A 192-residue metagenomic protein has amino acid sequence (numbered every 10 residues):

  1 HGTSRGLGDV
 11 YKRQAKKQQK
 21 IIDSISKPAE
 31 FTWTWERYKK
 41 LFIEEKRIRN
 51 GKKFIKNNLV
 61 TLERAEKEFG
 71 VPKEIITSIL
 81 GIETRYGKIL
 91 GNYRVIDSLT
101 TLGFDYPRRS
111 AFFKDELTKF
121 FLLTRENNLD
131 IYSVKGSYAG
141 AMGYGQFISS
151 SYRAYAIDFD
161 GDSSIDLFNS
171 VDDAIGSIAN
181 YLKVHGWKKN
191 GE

Functional and structural regions predicted by a protein language model:
H1-Y11: Single conserved hydrophobic/aromatic residue that forms the stacking wall/gate of nucleotide- or nucleobase-binding
D9-K16, P72-G87, F120-R125, I178-A179: Short, functionally critical alpha-helical segments immediately adjacent to catalytic or ligand/cofactor-binding
D9-K56: N-terminal export signals and maturation junctions of secreted/periplasmic proteins
K17-S24, T84-R94, D105-S110, E126-Y132 (+2 more regions): Secretory-pathway/luminal and periplasmic proteins that interact with or process carbohydrate-rich
R47-L80: Glycine-rich active-site/cofactor-binding loop and its immediate structural neighborhood
V95-F104, A141-I157, I178: Substrate-binding/active-site groove segments that recognize and process beta-1,4-linked N-acetyl-hexosamine
D158-L167: Acidic, glycine-anchored loop motifs typical of Ca2+
K183-E192: Low-complexity, Gly/Ser/Thr/Pro-rich intrinsically disordered linker/tail segments
